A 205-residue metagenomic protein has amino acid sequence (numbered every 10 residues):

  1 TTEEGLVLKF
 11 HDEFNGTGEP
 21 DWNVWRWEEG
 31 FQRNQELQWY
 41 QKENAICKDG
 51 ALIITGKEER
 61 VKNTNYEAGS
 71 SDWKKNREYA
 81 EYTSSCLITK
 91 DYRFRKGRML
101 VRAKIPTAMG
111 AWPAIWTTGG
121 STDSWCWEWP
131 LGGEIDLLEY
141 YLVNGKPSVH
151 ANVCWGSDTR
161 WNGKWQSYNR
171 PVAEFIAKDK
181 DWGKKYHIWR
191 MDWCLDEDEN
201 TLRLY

Functional and structural regions predicted by a protein language model:
T1-Y205: GH16 jelly-roll
